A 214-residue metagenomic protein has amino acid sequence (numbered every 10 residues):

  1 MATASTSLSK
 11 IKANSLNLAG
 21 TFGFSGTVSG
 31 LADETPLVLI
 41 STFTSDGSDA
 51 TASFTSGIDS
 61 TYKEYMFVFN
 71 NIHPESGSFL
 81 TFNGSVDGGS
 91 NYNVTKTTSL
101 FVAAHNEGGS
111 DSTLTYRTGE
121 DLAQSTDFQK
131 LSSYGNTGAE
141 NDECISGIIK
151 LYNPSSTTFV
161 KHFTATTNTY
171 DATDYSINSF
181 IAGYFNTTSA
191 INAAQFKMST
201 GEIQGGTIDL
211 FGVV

Functional and structural regions predicted by a protein language model:
A2-N17, T21-V214: Surface-exposed molecular-recognition determinants
